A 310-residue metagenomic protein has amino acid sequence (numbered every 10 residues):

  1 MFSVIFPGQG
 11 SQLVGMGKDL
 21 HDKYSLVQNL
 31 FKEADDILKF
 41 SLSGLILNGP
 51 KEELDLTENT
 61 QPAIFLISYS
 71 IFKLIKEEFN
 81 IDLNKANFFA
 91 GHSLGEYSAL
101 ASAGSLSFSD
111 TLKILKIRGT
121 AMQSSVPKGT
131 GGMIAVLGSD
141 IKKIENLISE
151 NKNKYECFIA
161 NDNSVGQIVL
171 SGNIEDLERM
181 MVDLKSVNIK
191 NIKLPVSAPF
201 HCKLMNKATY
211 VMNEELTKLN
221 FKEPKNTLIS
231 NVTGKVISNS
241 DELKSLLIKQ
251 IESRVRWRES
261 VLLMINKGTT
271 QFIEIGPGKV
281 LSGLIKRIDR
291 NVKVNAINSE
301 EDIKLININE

Functional and structural regions predicted by a protein language model:
M1-K143, L194, Q271-E300: FabD-like malonyl-/acyl-CoA
G10-S11, L38, A103-E252: Alpha/beta catalytic cores of group-transfer enzymes, especially the acyltransferase/condensing modules of polyketide
L26, E252-R256: Soluble or luminal CAZymes and related metallo-dependent hydrolases
L177, S282, I303-K304: Short alpha-helix immediately C-terminal to the canonical SAM-binding loop
T233, K293-E310: Short, flexible loop segments at boundaries between secondary-structure elements
V255-L263: A short, well-structured juxtamembrane/interface segment
I265-G268: Non-catalytic positions within long, well-ordered alpha-helices that form the structural scaffold/packing of enzyme
